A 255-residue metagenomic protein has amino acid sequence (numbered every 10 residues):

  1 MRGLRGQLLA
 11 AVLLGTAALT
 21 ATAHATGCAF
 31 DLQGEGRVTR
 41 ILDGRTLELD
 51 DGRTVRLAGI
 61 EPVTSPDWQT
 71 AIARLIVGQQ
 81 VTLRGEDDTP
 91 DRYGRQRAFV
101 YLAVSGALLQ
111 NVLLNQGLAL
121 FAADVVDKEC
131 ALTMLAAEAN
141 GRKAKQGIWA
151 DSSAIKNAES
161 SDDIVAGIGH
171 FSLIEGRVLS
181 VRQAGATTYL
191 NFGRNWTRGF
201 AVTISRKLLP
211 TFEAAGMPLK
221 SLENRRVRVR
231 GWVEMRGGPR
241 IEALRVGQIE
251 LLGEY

Functional and structural regions predicted by a protein language model:
M1-A10: Bacterial N-terminal signal peptides that target proteins for export
L9-T20: Bacterial N-terminal signal peptides
L19-Y255: Small beta-barrel nucleic-acid-binding modules, primarily SNase/OB-fold domains and secondarily Tudor-like barrels
